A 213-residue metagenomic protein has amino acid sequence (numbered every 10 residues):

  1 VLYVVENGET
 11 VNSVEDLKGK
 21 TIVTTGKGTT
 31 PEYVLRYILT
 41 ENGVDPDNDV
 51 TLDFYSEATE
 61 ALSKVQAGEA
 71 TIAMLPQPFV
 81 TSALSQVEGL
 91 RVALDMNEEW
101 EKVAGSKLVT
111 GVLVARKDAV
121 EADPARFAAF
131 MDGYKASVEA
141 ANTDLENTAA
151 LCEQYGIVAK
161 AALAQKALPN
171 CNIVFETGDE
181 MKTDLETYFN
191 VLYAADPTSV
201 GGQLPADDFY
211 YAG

Functional and structural regions predicted by a protein language model:
V1-V44, D53, T71, Q77 (+1 more regions): Short, glycine-/small- and polar/acidic-enriched structural segments that line small-molecule recognition paths
E9, V14, V23-P31, D53 (+7 more regions): Extracytoplasmic/periplasmic, Sec-exported soluble proteins
D16, S63-K64, S82, A167 (+1 more regions): Well-formed, non-transmembrane alpha-helical positions, independent of function
K18, V109-G111, Y188, P205: Residues that flank catalytic or metal-binding motifs in active/ligand-binding sites
T40-S56, E60, K64, E69-T71 (+2 more regions): A local structural motif
E57-C152: Pocket-lining segment of extracytoplasmic ligand-binding domains
V120-A195: Secondary-structure end/capping motifs
E186-G213: Conserved C-terminal helix/tail region of periplasmic/extracytoplasmic solute-binding proteins
